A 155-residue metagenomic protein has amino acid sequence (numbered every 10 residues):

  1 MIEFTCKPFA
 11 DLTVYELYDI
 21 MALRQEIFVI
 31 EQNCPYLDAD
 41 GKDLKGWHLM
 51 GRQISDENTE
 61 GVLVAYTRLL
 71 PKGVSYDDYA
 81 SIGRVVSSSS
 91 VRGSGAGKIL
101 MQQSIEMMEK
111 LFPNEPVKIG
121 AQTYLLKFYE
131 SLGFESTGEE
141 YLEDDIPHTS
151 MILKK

Functional and structural regions predicted by a protein language model:
M1-H48, R52-V62: Short amphipathic alpha-helix that is part of the acyltransferase structural core
K45-L49, D78-A80, P147-M151: Short beta-strand micro-motifs in enzyme catalytic cores
M50, T59-K72, S81-V86: Conserved beta-strand in the GNAT
K72-I82, R92, L111-E115, D145-P147: A conserved beta-turn-beta hairpin within the catalytic core of GNAT-like acetyltransferases that forms part
S87, G93-E106: Conserved acetyl-CoA-binding loop-helix of GNAT-fold acetyltransferases
S90-R92, L126-S131: Acidic/histidine-enriched, beta-strand-rich ligand/metal-binding domains
M101, M108-A121: Conserved GNAT acetyl-CoA-binding A-motif
K118-G120, E130, E135-S150: Conserved catalytic-core motifs of GNAT/GCN5-like acyltransferases
